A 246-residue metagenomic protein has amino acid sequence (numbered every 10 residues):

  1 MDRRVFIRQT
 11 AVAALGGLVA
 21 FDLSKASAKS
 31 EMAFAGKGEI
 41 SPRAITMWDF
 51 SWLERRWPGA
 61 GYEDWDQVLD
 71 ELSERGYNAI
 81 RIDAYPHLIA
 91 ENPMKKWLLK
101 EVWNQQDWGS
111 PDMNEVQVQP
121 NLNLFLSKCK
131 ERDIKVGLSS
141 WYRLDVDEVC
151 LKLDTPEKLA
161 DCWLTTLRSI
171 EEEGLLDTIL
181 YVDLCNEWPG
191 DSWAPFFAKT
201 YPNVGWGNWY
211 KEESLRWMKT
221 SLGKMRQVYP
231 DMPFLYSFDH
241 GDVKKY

Functional and structural regions predicted by a protein language model:
M1-R8, G16-A33: N-terminal twin-arginine translocation
K29-A79: N-terminal carbohydrate-binding accessory modules
P42-A44, A79, D133-G137, I179-D183 (+1 more regions): Structural preference for beta-strand elements that scaffold enzyme active sites
F50, Y85-H87, W141-R143, C185-E187 (+1 more regions): Active-site beta-loop-alpha junctions enriched in small/polar residues
F50-G59, E101-Q117, V146-K158, G205-E212: The substrate-binding groove and active-site-proximal loops of carbohydrate-active enzymes, especially glycoside
D64-R75, A79-L144, K211-M232: Aromatic-lined substrate-binding rim segments of carbohydrate-active enzymes
L138, R143-R168: Active-site-adjacent "subsite" loops/lids of carbohydrate-active enzymes
L164, G174, P189-Y246: Extracellular glycoside hydrolase catalytic/binding regions
